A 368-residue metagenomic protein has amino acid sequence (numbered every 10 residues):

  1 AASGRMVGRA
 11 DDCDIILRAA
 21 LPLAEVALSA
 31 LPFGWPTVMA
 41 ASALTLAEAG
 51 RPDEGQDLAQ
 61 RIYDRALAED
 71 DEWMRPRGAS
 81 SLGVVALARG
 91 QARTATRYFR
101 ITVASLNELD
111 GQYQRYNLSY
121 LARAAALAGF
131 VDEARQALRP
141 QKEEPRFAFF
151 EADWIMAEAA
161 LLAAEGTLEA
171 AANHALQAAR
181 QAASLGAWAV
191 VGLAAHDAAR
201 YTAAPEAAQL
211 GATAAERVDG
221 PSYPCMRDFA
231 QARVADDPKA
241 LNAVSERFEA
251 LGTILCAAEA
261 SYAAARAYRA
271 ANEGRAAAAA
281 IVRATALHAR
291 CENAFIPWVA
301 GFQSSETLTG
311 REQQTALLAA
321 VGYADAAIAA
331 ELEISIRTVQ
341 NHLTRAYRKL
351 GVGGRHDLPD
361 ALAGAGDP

Functional and structural regions predicted by a protein language model:
A1-A10, F33-R51, M74-G90, Y113-A128 (+4 more regions): Tandem amphipathic alpha-helical repeat scaffolds
A1-S3, D14, M39-A41, E54 (+15 more regions): Generic alpha-helical hydrophobic packing signal
G4, C13-L17, S42-E48, D53 (+15 more regions): A general secondary-structure boundary signal
R5, P22-L28, W35-A47, L67 (+14 more regions): Non-catalytic sensory/regulatory segments that transmit input signals in bacterial signaling proteins
D11-L23, D53-D64, A92-A104, F130-E143 (+4 more regions): Alpha-helical repeat scaffolds
L21-P32, R61-E72, I101-Q112, R139-F150 (+4 more regions): Solenoid-like repeat scaffolds
A43, D57, R93, R97 (+3 more regions): Hydrophobic, helix-prone linear segments
F147-I155, T167-E169, A182-P368: C-terminal non-catalytic interaction modules
